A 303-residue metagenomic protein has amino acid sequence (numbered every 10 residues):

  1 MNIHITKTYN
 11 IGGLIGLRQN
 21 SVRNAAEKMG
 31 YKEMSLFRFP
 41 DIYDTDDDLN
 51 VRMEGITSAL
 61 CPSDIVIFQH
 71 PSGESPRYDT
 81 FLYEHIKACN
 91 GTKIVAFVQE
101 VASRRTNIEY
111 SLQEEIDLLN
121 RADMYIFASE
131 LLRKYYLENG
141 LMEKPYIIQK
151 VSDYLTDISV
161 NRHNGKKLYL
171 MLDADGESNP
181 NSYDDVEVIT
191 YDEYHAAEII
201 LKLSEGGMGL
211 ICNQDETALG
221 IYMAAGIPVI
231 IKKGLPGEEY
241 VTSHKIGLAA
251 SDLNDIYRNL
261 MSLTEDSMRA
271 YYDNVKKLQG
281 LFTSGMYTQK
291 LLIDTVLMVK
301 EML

Functional and structural regions predicted by a protein language model:
M1-S75, C89, K93, G237: N-terminal pre-catalytic "stem/leader" segment of glycosyltransferase-like enzymes
G73, I94-E109: A short, histidine- and acid-enriched strand-loop-helix "catalytic/donor-clamping" loop that lines the nucleotide-sugar
E84-G91, I108-Y125: Membrane-proximal helix-turn-helix segments that form the acceptor-binding/catalytic region of lipid-linked
N107-E109, I147-K167, E177-P180: Acidic anion/phosphate-binding donor-loop and adjacent secondary structure in glycosyltransferase catalytic cores
D123-I158: Donor nucleotide-sugar binding/catalytic pocket of nucleotide-sugar-dependent glycosyltransferases
I200-L201, E216-A225, E238-E239: Short alpha-helical segment that forms part of, or immediately flanks, the ligand-binding pocket in carbohydrate-active
L210-I211, I221-A224, P228-I231: Short hydrophobic beta-strand element within catalytic cores of glycosyltransferases and related nucleotide-activated
S251-N254, R258, E265-L303: A charged, aromatic-enriched C-terminal amphipathic alpha-helix characteristic of glycosyltransferases across folds
